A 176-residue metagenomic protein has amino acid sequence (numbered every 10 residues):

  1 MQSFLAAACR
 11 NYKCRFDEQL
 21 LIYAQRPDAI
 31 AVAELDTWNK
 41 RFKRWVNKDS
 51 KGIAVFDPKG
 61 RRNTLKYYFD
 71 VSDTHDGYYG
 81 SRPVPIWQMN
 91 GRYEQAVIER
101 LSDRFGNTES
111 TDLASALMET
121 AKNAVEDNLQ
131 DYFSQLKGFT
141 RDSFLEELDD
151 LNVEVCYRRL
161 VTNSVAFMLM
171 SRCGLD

Functional and structural regions predicted by a protein language model:
M1-D176: N-terminal accessory/interface modules of nucleic-acid-binding and processing proteins
